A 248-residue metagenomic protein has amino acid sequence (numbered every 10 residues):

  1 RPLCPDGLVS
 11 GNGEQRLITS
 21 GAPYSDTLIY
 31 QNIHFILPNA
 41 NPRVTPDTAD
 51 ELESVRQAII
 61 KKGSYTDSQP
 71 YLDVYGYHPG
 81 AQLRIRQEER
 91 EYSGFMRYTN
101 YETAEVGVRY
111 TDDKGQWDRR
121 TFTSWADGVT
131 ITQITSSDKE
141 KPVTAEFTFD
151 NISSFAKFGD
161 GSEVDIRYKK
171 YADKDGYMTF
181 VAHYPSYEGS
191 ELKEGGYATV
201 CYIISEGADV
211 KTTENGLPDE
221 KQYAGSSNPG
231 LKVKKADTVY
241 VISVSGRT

Functional and structural regions predicted by a protein language model:
R1-T248: Aromatic-residue-lined binding/catalytic grooves and analogous aromatic/hydrophobic interfacial grooves in multimeric
